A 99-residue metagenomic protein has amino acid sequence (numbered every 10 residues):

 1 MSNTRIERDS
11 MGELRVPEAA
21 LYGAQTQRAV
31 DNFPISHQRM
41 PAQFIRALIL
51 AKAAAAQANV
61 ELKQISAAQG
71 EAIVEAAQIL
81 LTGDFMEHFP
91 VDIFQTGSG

Functional and structural regions predicted by a protein language model:
M1-S98: Conserved, well-structured ligand/cofactor-binding cores
